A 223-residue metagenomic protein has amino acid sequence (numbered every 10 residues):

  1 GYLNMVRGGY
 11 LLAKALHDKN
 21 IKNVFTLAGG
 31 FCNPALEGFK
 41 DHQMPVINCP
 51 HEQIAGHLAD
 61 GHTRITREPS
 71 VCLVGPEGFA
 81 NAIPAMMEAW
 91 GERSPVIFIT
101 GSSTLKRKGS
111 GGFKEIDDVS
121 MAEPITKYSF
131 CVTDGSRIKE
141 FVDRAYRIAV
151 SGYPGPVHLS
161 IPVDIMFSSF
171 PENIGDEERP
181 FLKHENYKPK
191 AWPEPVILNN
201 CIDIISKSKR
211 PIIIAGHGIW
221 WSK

Functional and structural regions predicted by a protein language model:
G1-K223: N-terminal alpha/beta PP-like core and its mobile active-site loop of ThDP/TPP-dependent enzymes
